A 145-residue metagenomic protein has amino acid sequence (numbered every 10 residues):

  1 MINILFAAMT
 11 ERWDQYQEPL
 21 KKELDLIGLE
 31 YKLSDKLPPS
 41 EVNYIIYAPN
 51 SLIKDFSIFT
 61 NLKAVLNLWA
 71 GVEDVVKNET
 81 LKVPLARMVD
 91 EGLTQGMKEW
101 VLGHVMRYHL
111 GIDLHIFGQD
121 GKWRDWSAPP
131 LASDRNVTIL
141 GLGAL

Functional and structural regions predicted by a protein language model:
M1, K82, S133-N136: Phosphate-coordination loops involved in phosphoryl transfer and adenosine-cofactor binding
M1-N43: N-terminal glycine-/charge-rich "phosphate-binding" loop or analogous flexible N-terminal tail
F6-A8, Y47, W69, G141: Short beta-strand/turn micro-motifs composed of small residues that flank or help shape donor/cofactor-binding pockets
L24-K32, Y44-P49, F117-D125: Short gly/ser/thr-rich secondary-structure transition/capping motifs
K36-L37, V76-K77, A128-P130: Short secondary-structure boundary/capping segments
N43-G118: Phosphate/diphosphate ligand-binding glycine-rich loop within oxidoreductases
H115-L145: Glycine-rich NAD(P)-binding loop of Rossmann-like domains
